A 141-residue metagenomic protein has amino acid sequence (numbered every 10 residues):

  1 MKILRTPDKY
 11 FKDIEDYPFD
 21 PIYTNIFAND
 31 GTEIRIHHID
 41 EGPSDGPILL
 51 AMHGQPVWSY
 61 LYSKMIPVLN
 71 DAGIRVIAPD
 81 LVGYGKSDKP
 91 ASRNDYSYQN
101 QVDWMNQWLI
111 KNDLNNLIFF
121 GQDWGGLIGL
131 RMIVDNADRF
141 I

Functional and structural regions predicted by a protein language model:
M1-P47, D71-I74, L114-N115: Alpha/beta-hydrolase fold catalytic core
N25-I39, D71, L81-G121: Active-site loop/oxyanion-hole signature of alpha/beta-hydrolase fold enzymes
I34, I39-K86: Conserved HGGG/HGGXW glycine-rich cap/lid loop of the alpha/beta-hydrolase fold
P43, N70, I110-D113, V134-D138: Residue-level signal for alpha-helix termini/capping positions
V57-L61, G73-I74, Y98, F119-F120 (+1 more regions): Transmembrane-helix signature of 12-pass secondary carriers
S63, N106, L130-V134: Short, hydrophobic alpha-helix immediately C-terminal to the catalytic nucleophile
L114-I141: Conserved hydrolase catalytic core segment
